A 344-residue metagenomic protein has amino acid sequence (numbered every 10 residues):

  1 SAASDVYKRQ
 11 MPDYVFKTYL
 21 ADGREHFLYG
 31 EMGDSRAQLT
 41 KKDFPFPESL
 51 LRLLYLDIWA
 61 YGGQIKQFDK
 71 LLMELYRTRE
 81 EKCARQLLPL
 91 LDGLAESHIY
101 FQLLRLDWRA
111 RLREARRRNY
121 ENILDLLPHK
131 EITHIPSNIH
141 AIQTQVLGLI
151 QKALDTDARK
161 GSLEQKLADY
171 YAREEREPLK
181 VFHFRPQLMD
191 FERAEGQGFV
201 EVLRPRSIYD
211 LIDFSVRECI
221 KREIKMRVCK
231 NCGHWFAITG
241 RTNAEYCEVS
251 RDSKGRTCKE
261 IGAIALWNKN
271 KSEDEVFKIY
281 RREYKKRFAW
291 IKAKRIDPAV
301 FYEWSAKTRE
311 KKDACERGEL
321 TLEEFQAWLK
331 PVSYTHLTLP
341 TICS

Functional and structural regions predicted by a protein language model:
S1-S4, K8-R222, D274, K278-C315: Interaction interfaces in information-processing and related assembly proteins
A2-Y7, H336-S344: Single conserved hydrophobic/aromatic residue that forms the stacking wall/gate of nucleotide- or nucleobase-binding
E223-I224, T239-T242: Flanking scaffold residues of small Cys/His-coordinated metal-binding clusters
C229: Short cysteine-rich clusters marking metal-coordination/redox-active sites
G233: Detector for the canonical C2H2 zinc-finger "Cys2" submotif
R241-I261: Cysteine-rich micro-motifs
G255-R256, L266-N268: Extracellular/mature segments of secreted proteins
R295-L337, S344: Long, contiguous alpha-helical scaffold regions
